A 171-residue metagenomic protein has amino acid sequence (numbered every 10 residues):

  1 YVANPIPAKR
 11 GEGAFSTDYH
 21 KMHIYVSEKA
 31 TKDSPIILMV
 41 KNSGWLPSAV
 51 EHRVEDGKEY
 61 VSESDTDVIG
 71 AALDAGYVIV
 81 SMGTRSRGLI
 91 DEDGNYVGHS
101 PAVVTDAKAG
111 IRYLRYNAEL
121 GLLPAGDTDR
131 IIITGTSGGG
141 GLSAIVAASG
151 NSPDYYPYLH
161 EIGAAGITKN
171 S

Functional and structural regions predicted by a protein language model:
Y1-D33: Catalytic-loop region of hydrolases
A3-A14, V50-E63, D154-N170: Surface-exposed intrinsically disordered loops and tails
H20-M22, K32-W45, A49-H52, I132: Short beta-strand element of the alpha/beta-hydrolase
K21-Y25, M39, R112-Y116: Short, well-ordered beta-strand segments
D33-I36, A75-V80, D127-R130, G140: Loop/turn elements at helix/coil->beta-strand transitions in domains of secreted/extracellular proteins
V40-T105, S149: Cap/lid segment of the alpha/beta-hydrolase catalytic domain
Y96-L122: Alpha/beta-hydrolase active-site loop
Y116-S171: Primarily recognizes the serine-hydrolase "nucleophile elbow" in alpha/beta-hydrolase and SGNH/GDSL folds
